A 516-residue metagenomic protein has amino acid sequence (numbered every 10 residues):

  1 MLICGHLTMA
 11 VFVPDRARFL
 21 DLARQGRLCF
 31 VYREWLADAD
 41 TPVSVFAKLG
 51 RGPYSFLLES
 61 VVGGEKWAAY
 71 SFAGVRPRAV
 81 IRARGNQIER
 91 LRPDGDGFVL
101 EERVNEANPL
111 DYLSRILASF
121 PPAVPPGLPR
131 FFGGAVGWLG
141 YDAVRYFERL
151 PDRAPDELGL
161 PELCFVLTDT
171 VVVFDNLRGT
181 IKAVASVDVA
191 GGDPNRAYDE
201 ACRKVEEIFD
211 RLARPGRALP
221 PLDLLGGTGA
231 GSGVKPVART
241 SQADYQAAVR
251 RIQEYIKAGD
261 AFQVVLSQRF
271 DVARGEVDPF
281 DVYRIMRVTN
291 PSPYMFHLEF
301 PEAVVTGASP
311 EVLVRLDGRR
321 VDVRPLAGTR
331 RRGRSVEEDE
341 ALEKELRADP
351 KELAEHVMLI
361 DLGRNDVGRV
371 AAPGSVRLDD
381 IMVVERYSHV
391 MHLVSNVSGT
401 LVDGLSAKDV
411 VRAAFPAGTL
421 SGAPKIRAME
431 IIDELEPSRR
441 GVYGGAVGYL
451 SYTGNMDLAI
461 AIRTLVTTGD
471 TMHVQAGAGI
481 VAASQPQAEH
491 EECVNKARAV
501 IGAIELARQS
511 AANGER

Functional and structural regions predicted by a protein language model:
L7-R516: Extended alpha-helical targeting/anchoring segments, especially N-terminal organellar/secretory targeting helices
